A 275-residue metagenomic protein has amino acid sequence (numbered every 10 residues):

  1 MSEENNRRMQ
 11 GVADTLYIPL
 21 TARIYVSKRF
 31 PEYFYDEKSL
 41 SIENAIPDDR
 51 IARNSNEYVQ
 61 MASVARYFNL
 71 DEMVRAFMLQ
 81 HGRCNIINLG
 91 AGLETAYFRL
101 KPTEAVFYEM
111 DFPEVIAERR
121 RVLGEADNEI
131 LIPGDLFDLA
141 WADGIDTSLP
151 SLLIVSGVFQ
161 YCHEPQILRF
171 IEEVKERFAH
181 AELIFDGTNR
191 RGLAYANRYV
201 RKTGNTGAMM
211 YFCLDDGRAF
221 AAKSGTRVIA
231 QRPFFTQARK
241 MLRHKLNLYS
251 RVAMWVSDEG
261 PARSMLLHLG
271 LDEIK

Functional and structural regions predicted by a protein language model:
M1-I87, A91-I132, T147: Rossmann-like AdoMet
L139-S148: Short amphipathic alpha-helix with an adjacent loop that forms part of the alpha/beta core around
L153-I154: A conserved beta-strand element that flanks and buttresses the S-adenosyl-L-methionine
Y161-V174: A short, conserved alpha-helix within the catalytic core of class I
R177-R190: Conserved beta-strand signature within the Rossmann-like core of class I S-adenosyl-L-methionine
R190-A208: Short, glycine-/aromatic-enriched active-site segment of Class I SAM-dependent methyltransferases
A208-P233: Short alpha-helix
I229-R251, G260: Conserved catalytic loop of SAM-dependent methyltransferase domains
